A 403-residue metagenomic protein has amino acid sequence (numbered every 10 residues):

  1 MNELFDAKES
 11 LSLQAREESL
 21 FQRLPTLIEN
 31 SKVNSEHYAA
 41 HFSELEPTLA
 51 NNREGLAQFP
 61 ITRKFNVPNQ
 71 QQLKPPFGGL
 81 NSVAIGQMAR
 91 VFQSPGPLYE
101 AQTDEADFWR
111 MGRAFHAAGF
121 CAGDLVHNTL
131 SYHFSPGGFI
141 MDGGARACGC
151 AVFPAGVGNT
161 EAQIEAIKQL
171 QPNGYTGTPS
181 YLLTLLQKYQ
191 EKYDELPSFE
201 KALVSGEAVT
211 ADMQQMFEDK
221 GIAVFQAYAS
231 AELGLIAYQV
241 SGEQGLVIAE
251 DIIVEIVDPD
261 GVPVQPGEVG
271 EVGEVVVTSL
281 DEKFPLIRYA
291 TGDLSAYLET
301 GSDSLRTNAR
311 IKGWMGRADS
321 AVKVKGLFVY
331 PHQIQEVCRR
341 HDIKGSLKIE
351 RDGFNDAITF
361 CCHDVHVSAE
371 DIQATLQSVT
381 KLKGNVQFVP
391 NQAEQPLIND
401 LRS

Functional and structural regions predicted by a protein language model:
M1-A117, C121-A122, F354-C361, V365-S403: Nucleotide 5′-phosphate-binding alpha/beta core
N2-A7, T62-M216, K220, E243-Q244: Active-site phosphate/ATP/adenylate-binding loop shared across adenylate-forming ligases
S31, S94, V126, Y175 (+5 more regions): Residue-level signal for inorganic ion chemistry
H37, H41, T184-L185, D212-M213 (+2 more regions): Phosphate- and divalent-cation-binding pockets in alpha/beta enzyme and binding domains that engage nucleotide-derived
F153-G156, F225, N385-V389: General small-molecule cofactor/ligand-binding pocket signal
Y175, L280-G384: AMP-binding/adenylate-forming catalytic core of the ANL superfamily
V209-S302: Conserved AMP-binding/adenylate-forming
